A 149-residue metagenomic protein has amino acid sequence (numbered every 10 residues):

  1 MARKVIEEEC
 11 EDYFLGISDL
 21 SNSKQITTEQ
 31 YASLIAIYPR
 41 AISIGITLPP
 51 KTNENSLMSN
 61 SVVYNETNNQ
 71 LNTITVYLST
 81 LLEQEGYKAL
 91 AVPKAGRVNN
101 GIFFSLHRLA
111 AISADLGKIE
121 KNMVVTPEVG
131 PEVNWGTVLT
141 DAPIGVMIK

Functional and structural regions predicted by a protein language model:
M1-V63: Non-catalytic, usually N-terminal nucleic-acid engagement modules in DNA/RNA processing proteins
N60-K149: Catalytic cores of enzyme domains
